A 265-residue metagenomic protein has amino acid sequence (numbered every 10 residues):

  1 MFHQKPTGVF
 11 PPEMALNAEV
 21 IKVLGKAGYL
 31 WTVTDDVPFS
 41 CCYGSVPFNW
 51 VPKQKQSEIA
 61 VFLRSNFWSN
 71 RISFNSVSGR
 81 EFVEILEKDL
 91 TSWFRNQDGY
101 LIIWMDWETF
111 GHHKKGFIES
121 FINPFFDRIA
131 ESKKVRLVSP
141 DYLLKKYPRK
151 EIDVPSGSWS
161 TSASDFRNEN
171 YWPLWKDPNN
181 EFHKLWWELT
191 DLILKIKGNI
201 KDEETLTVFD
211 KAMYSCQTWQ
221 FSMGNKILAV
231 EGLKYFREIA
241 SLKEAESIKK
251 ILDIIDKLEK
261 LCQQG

Functional and structural regions predicted by a protein language model:
M1-P11, K88-I103: CE4/NodB-like, metal-dependent polysaccharide N-deacetylase domain that modifies extracellular/periplasmic N-acetylated
M1-Q4, G25-V46, W50-A60: Acidic, His- and aromatic-enriched active-site or binding-groove loops in soluble protein domains that engage sugars
G8-L16, L144: Short, solvent-exposed turn/loop segments enriched in Gly/Ser/Thr/Pro and often Arg
E13-L16, D35-P38, N66-W68, W107-T109: Active-site-proximal loop/turn and secondary-structure-junction residues that shape catalytic pockets, frequently
N17-K26: Distinct, well-ordered alpha-helical segments
E19, C41-C42, N70-S73, G111-H113 (+1 more regions): Short helix/loop capping segments that flank catalytic or ligand/cofactor-binding pockets
F48-I59, L63-N66, V77-R80, T91-G265: Active-site and substrate-binding clefts of carbohydrate-active enzymes
I72-I85: Binuclear metal-dependent hydrolase catalytic cores centered on His/Asp/Glu-rich metal-binding motifs
